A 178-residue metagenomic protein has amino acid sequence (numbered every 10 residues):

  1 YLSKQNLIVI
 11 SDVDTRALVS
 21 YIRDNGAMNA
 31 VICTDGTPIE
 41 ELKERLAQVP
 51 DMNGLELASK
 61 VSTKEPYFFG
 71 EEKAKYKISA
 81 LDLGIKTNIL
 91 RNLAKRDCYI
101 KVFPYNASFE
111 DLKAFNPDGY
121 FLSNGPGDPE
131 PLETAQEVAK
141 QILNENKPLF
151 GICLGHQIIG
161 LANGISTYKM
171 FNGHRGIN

Functional and structural regions predicted by a protein language model:
Y1-E110, A114-F115, G127-P129: RNA-binding accessory domains that recognize and position tRNA/RNA substrates
G119, S123-N178: Cysteine-nucleophile active-site neighborhood
